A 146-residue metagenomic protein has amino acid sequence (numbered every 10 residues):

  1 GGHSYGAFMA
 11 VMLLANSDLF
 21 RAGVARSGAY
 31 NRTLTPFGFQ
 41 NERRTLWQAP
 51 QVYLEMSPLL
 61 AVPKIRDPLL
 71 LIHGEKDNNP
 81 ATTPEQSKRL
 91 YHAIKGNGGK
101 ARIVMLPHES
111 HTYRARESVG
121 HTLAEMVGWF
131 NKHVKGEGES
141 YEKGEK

Functional and structural regions predicted by a protein language model:
G1-K146: Active-site-proximal cap/loop segments of hydrolase catalytic domains
